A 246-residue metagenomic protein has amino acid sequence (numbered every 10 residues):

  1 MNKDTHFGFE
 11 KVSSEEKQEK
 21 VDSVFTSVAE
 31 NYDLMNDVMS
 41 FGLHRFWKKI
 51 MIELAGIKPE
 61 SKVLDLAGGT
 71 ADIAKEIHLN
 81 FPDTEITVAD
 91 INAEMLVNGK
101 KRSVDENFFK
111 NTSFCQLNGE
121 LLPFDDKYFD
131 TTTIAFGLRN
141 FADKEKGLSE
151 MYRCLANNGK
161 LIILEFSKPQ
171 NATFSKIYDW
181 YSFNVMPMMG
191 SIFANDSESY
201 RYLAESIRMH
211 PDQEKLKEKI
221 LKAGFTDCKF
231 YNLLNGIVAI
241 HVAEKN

Functional and structural regions predicted by a protein language model:
M1-S23: N-terminal auxiliary segments of SAM/dcSAM-dependent transferases
E19, L164-K219, A223, K229: C-terminal alpha-helical "lid/dimerization" subdomain adjacent to the S-adenosyl-L-methionine
N31-L34, F41-S61, E76: Conserved alpha-helix/loop element of class I SAM-dependent methyltransferases that forms part of the SAM/SAH-binding
Y32, T132-T133: Hydrophobic beta-strand segment of the Class I
K62-L121: Class I SAM-dependent methyltransferase SAM/SAH-binding core
E120-T131: A short acidic, Gly/Pro-enriched loop at the edge of an enzyme's catalytic core that lines a small-molecule cofactor
E145-N158: A short glycine-rich, Lys/Arg-flanked "PGG" loop and its adjoining helix->strand segment in the class I
K217, L221-N246: Core SAM-dependent methyltransferase catalytic element
